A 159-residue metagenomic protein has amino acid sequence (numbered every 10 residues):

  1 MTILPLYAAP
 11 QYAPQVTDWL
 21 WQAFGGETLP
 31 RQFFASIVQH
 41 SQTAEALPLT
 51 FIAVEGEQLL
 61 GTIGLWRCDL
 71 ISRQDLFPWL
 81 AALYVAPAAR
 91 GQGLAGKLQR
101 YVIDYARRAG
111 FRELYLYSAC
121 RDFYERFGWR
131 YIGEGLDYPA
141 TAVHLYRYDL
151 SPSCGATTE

Functional and structural regions predicted by a protein language model:
M1-V16: A short beta-loop-alpha structural element at the N-terminal edge of CoA-dependent acyl/N-acetyltransferase catalytic
V16-F24: Hydrophobic alpha-helical core bundles mediating ligand binding, dimerization, or RNAP-core interactions
F24-V54, L60: Active-site rim helix/loop that mediates acceptor-substrate recognition in acyltransferases
P48, T141-Y146: Short hydrophobic/aromatic beta-strand or adjacent loop that forms the aromatic wall/cage of a ligand/substrate-binding
T50-I52, Q58-C68, W79, Y84: Conserved beta-strand in the GNAT
C68-L80, R90, Y138: A conserved beta-turn-beta hairpin within the catalytic core of GNAT-like acetyltransferases that forms part
V85, G91-D104, L116: Conserved acetyl-CoA-binding loop-helix of GNAT-fold acetyltransferases
R108, R112, S118-A142: Conserved active-site alpha-helix within GNAT-family acetyltransferase domains
